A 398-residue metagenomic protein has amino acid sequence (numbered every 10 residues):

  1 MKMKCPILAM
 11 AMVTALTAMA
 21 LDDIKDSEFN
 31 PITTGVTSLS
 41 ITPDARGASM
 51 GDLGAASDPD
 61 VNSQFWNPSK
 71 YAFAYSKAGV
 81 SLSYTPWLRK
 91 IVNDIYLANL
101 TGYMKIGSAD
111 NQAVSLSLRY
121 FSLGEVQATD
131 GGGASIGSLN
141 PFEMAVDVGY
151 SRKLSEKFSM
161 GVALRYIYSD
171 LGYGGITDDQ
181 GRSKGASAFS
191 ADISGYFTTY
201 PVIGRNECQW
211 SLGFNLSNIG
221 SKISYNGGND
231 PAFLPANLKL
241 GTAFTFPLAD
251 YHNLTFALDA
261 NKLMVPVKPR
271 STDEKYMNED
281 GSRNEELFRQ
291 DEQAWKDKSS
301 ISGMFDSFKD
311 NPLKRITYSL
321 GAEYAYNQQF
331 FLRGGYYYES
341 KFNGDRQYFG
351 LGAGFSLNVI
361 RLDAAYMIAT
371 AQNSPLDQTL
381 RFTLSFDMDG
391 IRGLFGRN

Functional and structural regions predicted by a protein language model:
K2-A9: Sec-dependent signal peptide recognition, specifically the positively charged N-region followed immediately by
A15-T17: N-terminal signal peptide c-region/cleavage motif recognized by signal peptidases
L21-N398: Subset of outer-membrane beta-barrel
